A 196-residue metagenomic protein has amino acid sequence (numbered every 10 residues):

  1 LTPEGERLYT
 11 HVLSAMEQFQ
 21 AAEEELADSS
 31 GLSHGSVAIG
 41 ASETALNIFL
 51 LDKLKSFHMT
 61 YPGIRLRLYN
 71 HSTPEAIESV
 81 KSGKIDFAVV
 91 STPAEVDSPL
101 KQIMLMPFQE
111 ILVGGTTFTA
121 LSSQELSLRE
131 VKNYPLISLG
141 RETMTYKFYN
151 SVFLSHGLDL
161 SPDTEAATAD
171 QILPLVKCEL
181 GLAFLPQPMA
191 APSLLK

Functional and structural regions predicted by a protein language model:
T2-G5, I39, V80-K81, V131 (+1 more regions): Hydrophobic residues within well-ordered alpha-helices
P3-D28: Alpha-helical "hinge/linker" immediately C-terminal to small N-terminal DNA-binding modules
H34-V96, A166: Central regulatory/effector-binding core of bacterial HTH transcription factors
L54-T60, R129, Y146-L160: Ligand-binding cleft/hinge of the Venus flytrap
K81-V89, E110, L158, V176-A183: Alpha-to-beta junction loops
S91-S98, S151, D170-K196: A ligand-binding cleft/hinge motif common to bilobed small-molecule-binding domains
P99-L136: Flexible hinge/capping segments at coil-to-helix
L121, P135-H156, Q187: Secondary-structure junction motif
